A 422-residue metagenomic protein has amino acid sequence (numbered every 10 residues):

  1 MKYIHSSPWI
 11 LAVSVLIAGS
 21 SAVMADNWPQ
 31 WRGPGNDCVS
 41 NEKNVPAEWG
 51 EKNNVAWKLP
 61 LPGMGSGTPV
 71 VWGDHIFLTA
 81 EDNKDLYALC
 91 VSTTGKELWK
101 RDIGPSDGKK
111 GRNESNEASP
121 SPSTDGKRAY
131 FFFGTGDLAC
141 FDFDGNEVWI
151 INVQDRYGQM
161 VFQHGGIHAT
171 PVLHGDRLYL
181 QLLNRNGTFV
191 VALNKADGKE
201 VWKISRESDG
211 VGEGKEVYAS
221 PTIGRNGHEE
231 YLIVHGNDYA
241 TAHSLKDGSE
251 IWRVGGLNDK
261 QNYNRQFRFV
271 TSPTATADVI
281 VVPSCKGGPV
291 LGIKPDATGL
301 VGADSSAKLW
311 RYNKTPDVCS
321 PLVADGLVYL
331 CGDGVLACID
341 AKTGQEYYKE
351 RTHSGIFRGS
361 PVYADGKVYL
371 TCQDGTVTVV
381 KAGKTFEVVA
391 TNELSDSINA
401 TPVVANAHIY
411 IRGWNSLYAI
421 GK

Functional and structural regions predicted by a protein language model:
M1-S6: N-terminal secretory signal peptides that target proteins for export/translocation
W9-S20: Bacterial N-terminal signal peptides
S21-K422: Noncatalytic, solvent-exposed loop/strand surfaces of beta-propeller-type extracellular/periplasmic domains
